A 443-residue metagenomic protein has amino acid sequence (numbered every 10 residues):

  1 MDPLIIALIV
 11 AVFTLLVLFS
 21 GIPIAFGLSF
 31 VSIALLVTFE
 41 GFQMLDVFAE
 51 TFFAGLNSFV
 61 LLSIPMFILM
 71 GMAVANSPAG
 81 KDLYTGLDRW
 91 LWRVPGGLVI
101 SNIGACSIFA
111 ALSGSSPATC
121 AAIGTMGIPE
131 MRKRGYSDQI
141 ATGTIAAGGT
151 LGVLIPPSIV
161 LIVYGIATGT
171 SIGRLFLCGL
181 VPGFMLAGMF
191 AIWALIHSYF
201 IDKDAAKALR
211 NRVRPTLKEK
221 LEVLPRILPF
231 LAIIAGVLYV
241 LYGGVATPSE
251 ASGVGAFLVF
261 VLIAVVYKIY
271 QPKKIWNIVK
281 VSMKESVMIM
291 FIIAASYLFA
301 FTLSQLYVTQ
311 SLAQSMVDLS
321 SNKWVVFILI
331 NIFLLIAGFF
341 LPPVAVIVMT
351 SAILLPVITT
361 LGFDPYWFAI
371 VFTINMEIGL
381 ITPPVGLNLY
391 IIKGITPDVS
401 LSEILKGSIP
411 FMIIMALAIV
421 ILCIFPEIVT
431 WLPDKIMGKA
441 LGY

Functional and structural regions predicted by a protein language model:
D2-I64, T85-G86, R214-V240, P248-F291 (+1 more regions): Hydrophobic transmembrane alpha-helices of multi-pass solute/ion transporters
L8-F19, F30-V37, P65, L69-A73 (+11 more regions): Generic alpha-helical transmembrane segments of integral inner-membrane proteins, especially permease/transport modules
S32, F67-I68, M72, D82-L87 (+7 more regions): Re-entrant/interfacial helical elements at transmembrane boundaries that shape and gate the permeation pathway
T38, F42-P129, W276-L361: Membrane-embedded alpha-helical segments and adjacent helix-loop junctions characteristic of multi-pass solute
I64, G96-A110, R134-L151, L175 (+2 more regions): Alpha-helical transmembrane segments of multi-pass membrane proteins
D82-R89, P95-S101, R132-G148, S171-C178 (+4 more regions): Membrane-interface alpha-helices at helix entry/exit sites of multi-pass transporters
A167, R174-E285, Y390-P410, M415-A416 (+1 more regions): Long, contiguous bundles of hydrophobic transmembrane helices that form the permeation core of multi-pass
I332, F340-P343, I347-V348, T359-Y443: C-terminal transmembrane helix pair
